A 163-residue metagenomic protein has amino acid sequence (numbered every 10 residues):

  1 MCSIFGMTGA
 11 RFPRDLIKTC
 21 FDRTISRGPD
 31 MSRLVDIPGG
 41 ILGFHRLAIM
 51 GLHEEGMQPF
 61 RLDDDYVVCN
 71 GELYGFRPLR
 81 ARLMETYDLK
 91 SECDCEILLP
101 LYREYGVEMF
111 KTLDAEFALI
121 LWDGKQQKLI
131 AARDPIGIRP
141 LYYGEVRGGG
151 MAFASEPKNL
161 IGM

Functional and structural regions predicted by a protein language model:
M1-M163: Cysteine-centered catalytic environments shared across enzyme families
